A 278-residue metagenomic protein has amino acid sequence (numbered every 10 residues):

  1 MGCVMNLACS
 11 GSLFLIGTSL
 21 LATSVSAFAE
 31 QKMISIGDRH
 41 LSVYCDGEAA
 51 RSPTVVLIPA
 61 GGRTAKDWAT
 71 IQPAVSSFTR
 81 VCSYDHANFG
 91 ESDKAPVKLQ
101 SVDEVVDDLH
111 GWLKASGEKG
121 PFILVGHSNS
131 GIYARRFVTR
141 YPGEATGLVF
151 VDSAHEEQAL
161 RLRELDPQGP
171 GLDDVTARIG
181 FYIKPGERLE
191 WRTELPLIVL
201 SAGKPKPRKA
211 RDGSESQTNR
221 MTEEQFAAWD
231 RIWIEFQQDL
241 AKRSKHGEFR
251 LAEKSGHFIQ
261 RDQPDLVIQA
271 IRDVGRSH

Functional and structural regions predicted by a protein language model:
L7, G17-V55, S77-T79, L99 (+5 more regions): Alpha/beta-hydrolase fold catalytic core
R39-E91: Conserved HGGG/HGGXW glycine-rich cap/lid loop of the alpha/beta-hydrolase fold
Y44, H86-V125: Active-site loop/oxyanion-hole signature of alpha/beta-hydrolase fold enzymes
G120-E157: Conserved hydrolase catalytic core segment
V149-Y182: Flexible "cap/lid" loop of the alpha/beta hydrolase fold
V199-S201: Short beta-strand/loop motif that positions the catalytic acidic residue of the alpha/beta-hydrolase fold
D212-A252: Conserved loop-alpha-helix segment in the C-terminal half of the alpha/beta-hydrolase fold that carries the catalytic
K245-E248, A252-H278: Catalytic active-site module of serine/aspartate enzymes centered on a nucleophile-bearing elbow/loop
